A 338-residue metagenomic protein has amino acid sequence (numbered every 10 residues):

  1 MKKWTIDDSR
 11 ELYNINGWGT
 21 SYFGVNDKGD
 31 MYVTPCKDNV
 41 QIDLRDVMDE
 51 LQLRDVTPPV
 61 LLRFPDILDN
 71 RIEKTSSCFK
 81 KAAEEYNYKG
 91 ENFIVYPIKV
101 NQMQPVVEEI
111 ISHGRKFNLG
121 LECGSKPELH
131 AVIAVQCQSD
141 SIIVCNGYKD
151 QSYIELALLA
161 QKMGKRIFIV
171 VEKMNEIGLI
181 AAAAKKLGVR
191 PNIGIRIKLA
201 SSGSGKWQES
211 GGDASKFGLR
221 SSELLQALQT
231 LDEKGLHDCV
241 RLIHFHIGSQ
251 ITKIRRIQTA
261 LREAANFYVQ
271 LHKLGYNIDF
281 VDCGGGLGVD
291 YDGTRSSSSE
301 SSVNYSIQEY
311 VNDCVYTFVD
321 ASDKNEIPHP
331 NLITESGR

Functional and structural regions predicted by a protein language model:
M1-V40: N-terminal basic/disordered segments at the start of proteins
R10, R166-A182, S221, N304-S322 (+1 more regions): Phosphate/diphosphate-binding loops
V25-Q102: Low-complexity, highly charged intrinsically disordered N-terminal segments that act as targeting/localization
R54-V56, L287-G288, R295-S297: N-terminal leader/propeptide and maturation segments of large enzyme subunits in energy/redox metabolism and hydrolases
P58, L62, E84-K89, L274-F280 (+1 more regions): Flexible, glycine/charged-enriched surface loops at secondary-structure junctions
N87-I278, D282, V289, S306: Active-site-proximal beta-alpha core segment in soluble small-molecule metabolic enzymes
Q208-G211, S297-E309, V315, R338: Active-site loop ensemble at the mouth of alpha/beta enzyme cores that anchors a bound cofactor
I254, S297, A321-P328, I333-R338: N-terminal and secondary-structure boundary signal
